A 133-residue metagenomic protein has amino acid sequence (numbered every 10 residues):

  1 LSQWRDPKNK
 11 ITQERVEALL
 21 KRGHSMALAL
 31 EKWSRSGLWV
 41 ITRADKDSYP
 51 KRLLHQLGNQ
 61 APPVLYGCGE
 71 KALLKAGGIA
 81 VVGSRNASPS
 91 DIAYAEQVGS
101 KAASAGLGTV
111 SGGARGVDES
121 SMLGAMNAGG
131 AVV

Functional and structural regions predicted by a protein language model:
L1-S100: Short, positively charged patches
G37-W39, A105-T109: Short active-site oxyanion
P63, G77-I79, A105-L107, G130-A131: Generic beta-strand structural signal
G99, L107-V133: Phosphate/pyrophosphate-binding betaalpha-module
